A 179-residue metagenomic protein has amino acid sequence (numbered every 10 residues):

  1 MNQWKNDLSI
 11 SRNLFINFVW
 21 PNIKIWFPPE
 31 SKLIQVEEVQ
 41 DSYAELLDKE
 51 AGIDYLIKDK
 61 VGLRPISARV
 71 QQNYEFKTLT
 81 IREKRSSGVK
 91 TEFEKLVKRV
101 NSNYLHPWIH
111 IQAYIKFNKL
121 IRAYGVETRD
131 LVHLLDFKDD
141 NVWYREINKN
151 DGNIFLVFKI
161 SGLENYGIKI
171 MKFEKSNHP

Functional and structural regions predicted by a protein language model:
M1-A51, Q72: Acidic-basic catalytic patches of nuclease active cores, encompassing PD-(D/E)XK and other metal-cofactor nuclease
N2-S9, R69-I121: Catalytic cores of nucleic-acid endonucleases
L47, L56-K58, K98-Y104: Short, conserved, surface-exposed binding loops centered on an aromatic residue
E50-G52, V61-P65, Y104-W108: Short connector loops at helix/strand junctions that flank enzyme active sites, especially segments positioning acidic
G52-D54, F155: Short, acidic/polar N-cap/turn motifs at the starts of alpha helices
Y55-Y74: Conserved catalytic cores of phosphodiester-cleaving nucleases, focusing on short active-site segments
I115-P179: Non-catalytic C-terminal interaction segments of nucleic acid-processing enzymes
